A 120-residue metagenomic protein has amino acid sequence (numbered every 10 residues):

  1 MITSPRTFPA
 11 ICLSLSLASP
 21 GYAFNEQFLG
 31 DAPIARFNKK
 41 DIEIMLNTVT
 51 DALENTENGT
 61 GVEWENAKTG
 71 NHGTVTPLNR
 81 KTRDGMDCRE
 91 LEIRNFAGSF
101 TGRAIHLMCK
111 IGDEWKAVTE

Functional and structural regions predicted by a protein language model:
M1-P9: Bacterial N-terminal signal peptides that target proteins for export
A10-A18: Bacterial N-terminal signal peptides
S19-N25: Sec/Tat signal peptide C-region and signal peptidase I cleavage site
N25-D41: Short N-terminal segments immediately surrounding and downstream of signal-peptide cleavage
E63-N66, E90-F96: Short beta-strand segments that buttress and anchor functional surface loops
G73-T76, C88-L91, T101-I105: Short, surface-exposed coil-to-beta transition loops
R83, R94-G102: Short, cysteine-centered beta-strand-loop-beta hairpins and adjacent loop/turn segments enriched in charged/polar
K110-E120: Short beta-strand edge/turn micro-motifs at domain boundaries
